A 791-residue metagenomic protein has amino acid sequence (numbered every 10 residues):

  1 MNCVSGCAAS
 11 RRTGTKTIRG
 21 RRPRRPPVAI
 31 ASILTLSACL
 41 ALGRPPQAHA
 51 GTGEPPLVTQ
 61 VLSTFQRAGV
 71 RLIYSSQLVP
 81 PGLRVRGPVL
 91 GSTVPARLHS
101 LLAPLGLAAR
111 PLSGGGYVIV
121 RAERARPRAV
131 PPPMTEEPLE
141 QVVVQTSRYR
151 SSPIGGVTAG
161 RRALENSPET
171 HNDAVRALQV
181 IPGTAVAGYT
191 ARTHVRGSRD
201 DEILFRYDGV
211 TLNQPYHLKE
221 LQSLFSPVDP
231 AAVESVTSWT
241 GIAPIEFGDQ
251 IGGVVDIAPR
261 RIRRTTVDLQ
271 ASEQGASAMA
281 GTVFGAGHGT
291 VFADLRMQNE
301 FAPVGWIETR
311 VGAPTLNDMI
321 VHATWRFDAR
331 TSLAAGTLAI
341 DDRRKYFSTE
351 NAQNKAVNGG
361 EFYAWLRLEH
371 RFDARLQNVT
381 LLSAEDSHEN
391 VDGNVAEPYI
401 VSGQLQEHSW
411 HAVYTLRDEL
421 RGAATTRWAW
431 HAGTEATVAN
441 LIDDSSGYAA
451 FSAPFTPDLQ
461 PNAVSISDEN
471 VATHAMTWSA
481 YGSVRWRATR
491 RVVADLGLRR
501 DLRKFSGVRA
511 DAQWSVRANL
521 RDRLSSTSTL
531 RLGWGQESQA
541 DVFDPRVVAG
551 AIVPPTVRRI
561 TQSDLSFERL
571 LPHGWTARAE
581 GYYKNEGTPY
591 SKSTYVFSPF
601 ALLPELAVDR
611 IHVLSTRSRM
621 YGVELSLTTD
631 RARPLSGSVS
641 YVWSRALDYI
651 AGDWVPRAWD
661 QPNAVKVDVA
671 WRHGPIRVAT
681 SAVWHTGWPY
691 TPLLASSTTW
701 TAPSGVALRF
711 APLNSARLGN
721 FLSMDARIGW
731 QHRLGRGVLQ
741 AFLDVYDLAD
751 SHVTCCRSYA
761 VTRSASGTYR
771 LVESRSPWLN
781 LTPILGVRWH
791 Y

Functional and structural regions predicted by a protein language model:
P46-R128: N-terminal export/assembly leaders
L62, A68, G114, V120-S167 (+4 more regions): Short, acidic, small-residue-rich periplasmic hinge/interaction motif at the N-terminus of Gram-negative outer-membrane
L102-A103, Q141-A243, V254, R260 (+2 more regions): Periplasmic N-terminal accessory/gating domains of Gram-negative outer-membrane beta-barrel systems
Q222-S226, E234-P244, I251-T282, A293-R296 (+1 more regions): Short strand-turn segments of transmembrane beta-barrel domains in outer membranes, especially the first one or two
D268, S272-M297, T309-R343, A356-A384 (+1 more regions): Transmembrane beta-barrel wall of Gram-negative outer-membrane proteins
V379-S383, E389, R523, L530-G535 (+4 more regions): Membrane-embedded beta-barrel scaffold of Gram-negative outer-membrane proteins
R491, Y583-N585, L606-L694: Gram-negative outer-membrane beta-barrel transporters
W684-P703, S723, W730-Y791: C-terminal beta-signal and adjacent terminal beta-strands/loops of Gram-negative outer-membrane beta-barrel proteins
